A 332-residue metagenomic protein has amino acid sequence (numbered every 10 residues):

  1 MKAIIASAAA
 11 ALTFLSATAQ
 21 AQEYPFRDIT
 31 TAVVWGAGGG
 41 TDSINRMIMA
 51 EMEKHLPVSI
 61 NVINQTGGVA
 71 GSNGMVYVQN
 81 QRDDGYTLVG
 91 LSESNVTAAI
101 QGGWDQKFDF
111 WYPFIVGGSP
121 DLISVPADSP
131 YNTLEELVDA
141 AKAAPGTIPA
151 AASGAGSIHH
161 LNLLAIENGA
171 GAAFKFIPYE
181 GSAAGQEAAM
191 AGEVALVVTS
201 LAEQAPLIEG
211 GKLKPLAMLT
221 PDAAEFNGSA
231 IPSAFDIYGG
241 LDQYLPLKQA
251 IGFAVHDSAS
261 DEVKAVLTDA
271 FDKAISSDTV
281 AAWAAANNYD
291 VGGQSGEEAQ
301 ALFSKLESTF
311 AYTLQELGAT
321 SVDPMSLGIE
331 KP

Functional and structural regions predicted by a protein language model:
M1-A8: Sec-dependent signal peptide recognition, specifically the positively charged N-region followed immediately by
F14-T18: N-terminal signal peptide c-region/cleavage motif recognized by signal peptidases
A21-D109, T147, G171-A195, L207 (+2 more regions): N-terminal (or domain-start) structured segment
Y24, I29, M52-H55, Y77-T87 (+3 more regions): Hinge/capping helix and adjacent helix->loop/strand transition within the periplasmic-binding protein
F26-D28, E262-P332: An extracytoplasmic/periplasmic, membrane-proximal ligand-sensing/linker region
G40-I44, I48, A70-G74, G90-E93 (+10 more regions): Stable alpha-helical elements in mature extracytoplasmic
G90-G103, L164-G169, L196-P232: A ligand-binding cleft/hinge motif common to bilobed small-molecule-binding domains
Q204-I275, M325-P332: C-terminal lobe and pocket-closing loops of periplasmic/extracytoplasmic Venus-flytrap solute-binding proteins
